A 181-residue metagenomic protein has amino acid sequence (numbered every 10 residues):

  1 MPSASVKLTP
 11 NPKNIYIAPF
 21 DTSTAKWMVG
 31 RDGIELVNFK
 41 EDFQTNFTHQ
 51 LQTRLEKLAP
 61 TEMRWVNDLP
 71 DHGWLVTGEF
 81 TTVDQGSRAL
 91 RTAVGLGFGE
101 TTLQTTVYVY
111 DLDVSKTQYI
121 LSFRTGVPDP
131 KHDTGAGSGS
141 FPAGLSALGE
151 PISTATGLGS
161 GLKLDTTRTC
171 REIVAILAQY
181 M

Functional and structural regions predicted by a protein language model:
M1-T53, R124, G137-M181: A structural "domain/chain start" motif
P2, E62-R64, R91-T92: Short structured motifs
K7-T9, L55, P70, G99: A generic structural signal for short, solvent-exposed coil/turn residues that cap or connect secondary-structure
D21, P60-E62, T117, E150: Functionally constrained cores in energy, signaling, and assembly domains
D42-K57, L103-S115: A short, hydrophobic secondary-structure junction motif
L58-P70: Short beta-strand->alpha-helix linker/helix-N-cap micro-motif that forms a surface specificity/interaction loop
N67-G135: Surface-exposed short loop/turn segments
